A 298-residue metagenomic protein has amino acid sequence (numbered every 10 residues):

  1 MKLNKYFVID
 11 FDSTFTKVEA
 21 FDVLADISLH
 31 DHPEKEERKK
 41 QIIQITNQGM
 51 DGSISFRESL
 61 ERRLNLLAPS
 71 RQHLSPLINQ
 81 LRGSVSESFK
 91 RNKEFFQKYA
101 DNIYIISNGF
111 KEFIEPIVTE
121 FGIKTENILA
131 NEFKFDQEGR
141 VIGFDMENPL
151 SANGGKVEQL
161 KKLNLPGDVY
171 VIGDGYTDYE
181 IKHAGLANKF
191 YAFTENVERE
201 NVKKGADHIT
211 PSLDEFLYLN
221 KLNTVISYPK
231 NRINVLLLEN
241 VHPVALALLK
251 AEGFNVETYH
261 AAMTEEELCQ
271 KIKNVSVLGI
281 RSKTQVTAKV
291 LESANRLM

Functional and structural regions predicted by a protein language model:
K2-E132: Alpha-helical substrate-recognition element adjacent to the catalytic core
Y99-D101, A187-N188, A294-M298: A short helix->loop->beta-strand "cap" motif at the edges of active sites that frequently abuts
S107-N108, D168-P211: Acidic, Mg2+-coordinating phosphoryl-transfer loop and its flanking beta/alpha structural elements, shared across
K111, F133-K134, Y176-T177, T194-E198 (+2 more regions): Short, polar loop motifs at secondary-structure junctions
G122, H183-G185, V290-R296: Short, conserved loop/helix-junction motifs that constitute active-site signature segments in enzyme catalytic cores
G122-L150: Histidine/lysine/aspartate-rich catalytic loop segments that bind and position anionic ligands
S151-Y179: Conserved Lys-Pro-Asp/Glu-containing loop-to-beta segment of HAD-superfamily phosphomonoesterases, centered on
Y228-M298: An N-terminal-biased, well-structured beta-alpha scaffold segment characteristic of Rossmann-like dinucleotide-binding
